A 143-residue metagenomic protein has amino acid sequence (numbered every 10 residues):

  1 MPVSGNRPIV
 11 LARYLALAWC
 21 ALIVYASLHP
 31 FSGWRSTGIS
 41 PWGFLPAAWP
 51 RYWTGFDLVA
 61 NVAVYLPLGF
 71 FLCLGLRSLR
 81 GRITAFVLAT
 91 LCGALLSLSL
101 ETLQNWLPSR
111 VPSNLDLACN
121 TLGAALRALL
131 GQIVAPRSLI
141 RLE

Functional and structural regions predicted by a protein language model:
M1-E143: Bulky hydrophobic segments
